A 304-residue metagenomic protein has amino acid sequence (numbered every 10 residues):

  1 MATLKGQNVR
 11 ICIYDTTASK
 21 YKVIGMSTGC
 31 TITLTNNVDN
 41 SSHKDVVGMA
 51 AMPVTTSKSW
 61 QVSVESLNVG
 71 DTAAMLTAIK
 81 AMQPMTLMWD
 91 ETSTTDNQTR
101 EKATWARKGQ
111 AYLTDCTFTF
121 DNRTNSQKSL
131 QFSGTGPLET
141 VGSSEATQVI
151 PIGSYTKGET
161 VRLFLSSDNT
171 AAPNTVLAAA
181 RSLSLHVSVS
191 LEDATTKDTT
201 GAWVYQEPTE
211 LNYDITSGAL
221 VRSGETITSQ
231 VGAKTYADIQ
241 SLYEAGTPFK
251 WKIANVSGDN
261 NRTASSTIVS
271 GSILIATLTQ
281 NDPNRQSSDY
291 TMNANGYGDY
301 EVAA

Functional and structural regions predicted by a protein language model:
M1-L4, D90-T92, S143-T160, S167-D168 (+3 more regions): Charged, amphipathic alpha-helical segments and their flanking helix caps
M1-V69, T104-Q131, L138-S143, G153-S223 (+1 more regions): Solvent-exposed edge beta-strands and adjacent loop segments that serve as assembly or binding interfaces
D15, K22, D90, L113 (+6 more regions): Compositionally biased, intrinsically disordered low-complexity regions enriched in proline and serine
V69-T114, Q230-V269: Short, acidic/charged, Gly/Pro-enriched secondary-structure junctions
M85-W89, F132, A294: N-terminal small/hydrophobic-rich alpha-helical segments that act as secretion/targeting modules
T135-T140, N295-E301: Hydrophobic lipid-interacting interfaces of membrane-associated proteins
